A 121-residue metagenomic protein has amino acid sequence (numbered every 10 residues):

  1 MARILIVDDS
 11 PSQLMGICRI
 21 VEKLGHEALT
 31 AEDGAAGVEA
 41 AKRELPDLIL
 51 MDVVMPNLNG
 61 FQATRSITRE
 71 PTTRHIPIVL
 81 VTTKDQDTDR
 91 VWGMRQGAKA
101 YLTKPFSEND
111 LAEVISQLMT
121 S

Functional and structural regions predicted by a protein language model:
M1-S12, I17-V21, I49: Conserved acidic segment of CheY-like receiver
G25-E32, A40: Short hydrophobic/Thr-rich beta-strand motif most characteristic of the beta2 strand and flanking loop of CheY-like
E44-L50: Active-site beta3 strand of CheY-like receiver
M55: Receiver (REC) domain active-site loop signature in two-component systems and cognate sites in sensor histidine kinases
F106-S116: C-terminal output helix
